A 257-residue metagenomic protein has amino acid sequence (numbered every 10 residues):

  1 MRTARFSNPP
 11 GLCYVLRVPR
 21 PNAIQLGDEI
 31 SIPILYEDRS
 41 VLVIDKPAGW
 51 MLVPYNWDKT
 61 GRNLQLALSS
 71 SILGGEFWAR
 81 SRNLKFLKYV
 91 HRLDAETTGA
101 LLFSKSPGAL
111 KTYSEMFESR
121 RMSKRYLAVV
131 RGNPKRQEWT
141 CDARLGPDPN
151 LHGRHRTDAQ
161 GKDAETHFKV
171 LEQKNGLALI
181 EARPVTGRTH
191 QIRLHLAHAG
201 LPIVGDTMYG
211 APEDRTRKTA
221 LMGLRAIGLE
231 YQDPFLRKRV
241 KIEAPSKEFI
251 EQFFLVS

Functional and structural regions predicted by a protein language model:
R2-S257: RNA pseudouridine synthases
